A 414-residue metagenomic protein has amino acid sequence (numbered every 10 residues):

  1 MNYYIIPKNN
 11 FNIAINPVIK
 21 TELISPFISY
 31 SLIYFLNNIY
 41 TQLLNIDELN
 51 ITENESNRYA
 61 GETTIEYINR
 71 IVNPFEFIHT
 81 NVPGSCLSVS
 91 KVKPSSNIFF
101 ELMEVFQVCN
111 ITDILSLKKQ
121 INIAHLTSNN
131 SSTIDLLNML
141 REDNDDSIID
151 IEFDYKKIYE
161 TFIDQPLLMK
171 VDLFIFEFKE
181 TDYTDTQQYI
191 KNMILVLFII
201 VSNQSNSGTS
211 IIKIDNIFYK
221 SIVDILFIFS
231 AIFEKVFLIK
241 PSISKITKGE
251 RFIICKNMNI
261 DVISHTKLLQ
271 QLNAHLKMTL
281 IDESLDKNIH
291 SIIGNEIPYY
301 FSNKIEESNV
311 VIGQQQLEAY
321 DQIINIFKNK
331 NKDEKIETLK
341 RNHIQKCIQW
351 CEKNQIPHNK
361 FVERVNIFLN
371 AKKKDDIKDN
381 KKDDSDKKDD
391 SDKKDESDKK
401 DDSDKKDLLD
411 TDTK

Functional and structural regions predicted by a protein language model:
M1-P166, L285-K378, K382: Intrinsically disordered, low-complexity glycine/charged-rich regulatory or linker segments that flank or connect
N110, F162-F176, Y189-N206: Structured alpha-helical segments in the cores of large, soluble enzyme domains
I121, K170-D172, E234: Conserved acidic residues
I123, F174, S210: Receiver (REC) domain switch-region micro-motif
S128-S131, K179-T181, N216-I217, I243-S244 (+1 more regions): Conserved beta-strand elements of beta-rich interaction domains across eukaryotes, especially beta-propellers
Y183-L238: Conserved Class I SAM-dependent methyltransferase catalytic core
S221-T279: Class I S-adenosyl-L-methionine
K381-K406: Long, intrinsically disordered low-complexity tandem-repeat segments
